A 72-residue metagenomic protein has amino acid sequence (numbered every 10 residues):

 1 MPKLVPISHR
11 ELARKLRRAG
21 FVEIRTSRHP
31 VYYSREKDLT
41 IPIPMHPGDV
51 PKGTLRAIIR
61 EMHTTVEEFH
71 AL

Functional and structural regions predicted by a protein language model:
M1-T26, P30-L72: Basic nucleic-acid-binding interfaces
